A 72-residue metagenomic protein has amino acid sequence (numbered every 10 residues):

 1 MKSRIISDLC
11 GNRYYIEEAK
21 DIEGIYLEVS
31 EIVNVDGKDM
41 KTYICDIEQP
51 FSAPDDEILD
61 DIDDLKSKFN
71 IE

Functional and structural regions predicted by a protein language model:
M1-E17: Negatively charged, low-complexity tracts enriched in Asp/Glu with abundant Ser/Thr
I5-S7, I32, D63: A general secondary-structure boundary signal
S7, E17-A19, S30, E48-S52 (+1 more regions): A structural detector for beta-sheet-dominated domains
Y14, I25, F69-I71: Short glycine-aromatic motifs
E17-D46: A short, structured beta-strand/loop element
V35-E72: Mixed-charge, Lys/Arg-enriched low-complexity segments
